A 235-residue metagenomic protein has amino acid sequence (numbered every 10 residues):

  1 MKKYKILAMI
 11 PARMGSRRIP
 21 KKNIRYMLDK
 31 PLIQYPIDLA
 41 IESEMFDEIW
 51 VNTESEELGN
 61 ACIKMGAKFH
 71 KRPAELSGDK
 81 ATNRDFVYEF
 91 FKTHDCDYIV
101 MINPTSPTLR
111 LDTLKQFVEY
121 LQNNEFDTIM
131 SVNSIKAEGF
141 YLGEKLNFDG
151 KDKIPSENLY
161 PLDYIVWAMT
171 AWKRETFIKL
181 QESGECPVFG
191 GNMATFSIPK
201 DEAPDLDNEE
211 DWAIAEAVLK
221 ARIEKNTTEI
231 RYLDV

Functional and structural regions predicted by a protein language model:
K2, T82, Y164-V235: Conserved alpha/beta core of the MobA/IspD/sugar-nucleotide pyrophosphorylase nucleotidyltransferase superfamily
K2-N52: N-terminal glycine-rich phosphate-binding loop and ensuing alpha1 helix
R13, A74, N103, N133-S134: Histidine-centered beta-alpha loop that forms part of the nucleotide-sugar donor binding/catalytic region in diverse
F46, C96, E125-F126: Short, high-confidence coil segments that cap the C-terminus of an alpha-helix and link into the following beta-strand
W50, E56-V100, T108-Q116: Short phosphate-binding loop-to-helix
V51-N52, S131, T170, D205: Active-site-adjacent beta-strand anchor residues
P107-K200: Conserved core of the sugar-phosphate nucleotidyltransferase
